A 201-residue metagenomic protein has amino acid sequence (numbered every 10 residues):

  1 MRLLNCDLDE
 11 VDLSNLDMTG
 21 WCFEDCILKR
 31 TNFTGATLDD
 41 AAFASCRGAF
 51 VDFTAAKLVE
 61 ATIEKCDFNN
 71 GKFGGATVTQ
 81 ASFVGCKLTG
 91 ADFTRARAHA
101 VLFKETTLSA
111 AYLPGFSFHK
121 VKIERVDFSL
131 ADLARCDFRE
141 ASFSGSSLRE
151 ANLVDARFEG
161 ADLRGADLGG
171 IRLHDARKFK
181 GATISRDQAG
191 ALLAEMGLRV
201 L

Functional and structural regions predicted by a protein language model:
M1-L201: Tandem repeat scaffolds
